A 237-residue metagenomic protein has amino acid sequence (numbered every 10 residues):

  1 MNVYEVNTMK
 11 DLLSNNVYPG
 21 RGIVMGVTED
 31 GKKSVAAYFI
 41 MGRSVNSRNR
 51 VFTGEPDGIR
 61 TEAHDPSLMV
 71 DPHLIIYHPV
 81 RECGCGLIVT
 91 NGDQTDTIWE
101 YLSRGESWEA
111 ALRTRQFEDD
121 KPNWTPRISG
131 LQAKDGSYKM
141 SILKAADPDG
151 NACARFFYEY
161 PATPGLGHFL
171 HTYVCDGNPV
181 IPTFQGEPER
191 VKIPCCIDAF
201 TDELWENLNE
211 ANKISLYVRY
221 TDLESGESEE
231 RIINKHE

Functional and structural regions predicted by a protein language model:
M1-E237: Conserved short alpha-helical segments that host acidic/polar catalytic motifs at enzyme active sites
